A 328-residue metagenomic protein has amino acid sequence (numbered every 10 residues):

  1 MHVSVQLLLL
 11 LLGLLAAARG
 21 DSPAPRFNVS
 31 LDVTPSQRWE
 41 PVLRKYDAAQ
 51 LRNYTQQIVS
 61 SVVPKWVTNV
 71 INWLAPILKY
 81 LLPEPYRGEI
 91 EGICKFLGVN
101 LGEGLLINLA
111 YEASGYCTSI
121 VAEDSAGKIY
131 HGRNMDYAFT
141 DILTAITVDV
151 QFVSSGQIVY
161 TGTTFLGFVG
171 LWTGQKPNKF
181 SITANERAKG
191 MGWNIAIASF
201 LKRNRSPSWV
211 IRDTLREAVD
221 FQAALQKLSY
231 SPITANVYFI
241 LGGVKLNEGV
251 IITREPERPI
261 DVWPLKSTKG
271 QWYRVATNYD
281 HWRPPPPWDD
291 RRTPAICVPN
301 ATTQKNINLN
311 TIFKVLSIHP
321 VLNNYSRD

Functional and structural regions predicted by a protein language model:
M1-V3, F27, V148: Residue-level marker of intrinsically disordered, low-complexity segments enriched for small/polar residues
V3-G20: Cleavable N-terminal signal peptides of Sec/SRP-targeted secreted and luminal proteins
L7, V210-T214: General secondary-structure propensity
L7-L8, A138, K189, P259: A broad, structure-centric signal for solvent-exposed, well-ordered loop/edge residues that line or flank functional
L15-Y116, D213-D328: C-terminus-biased signal that marks the final domain/tail of proteins
L106-R205, W209-V210: Internal mixed beta-strand/loop scaffold within catalytic domains of large alpha/beta enzymes
